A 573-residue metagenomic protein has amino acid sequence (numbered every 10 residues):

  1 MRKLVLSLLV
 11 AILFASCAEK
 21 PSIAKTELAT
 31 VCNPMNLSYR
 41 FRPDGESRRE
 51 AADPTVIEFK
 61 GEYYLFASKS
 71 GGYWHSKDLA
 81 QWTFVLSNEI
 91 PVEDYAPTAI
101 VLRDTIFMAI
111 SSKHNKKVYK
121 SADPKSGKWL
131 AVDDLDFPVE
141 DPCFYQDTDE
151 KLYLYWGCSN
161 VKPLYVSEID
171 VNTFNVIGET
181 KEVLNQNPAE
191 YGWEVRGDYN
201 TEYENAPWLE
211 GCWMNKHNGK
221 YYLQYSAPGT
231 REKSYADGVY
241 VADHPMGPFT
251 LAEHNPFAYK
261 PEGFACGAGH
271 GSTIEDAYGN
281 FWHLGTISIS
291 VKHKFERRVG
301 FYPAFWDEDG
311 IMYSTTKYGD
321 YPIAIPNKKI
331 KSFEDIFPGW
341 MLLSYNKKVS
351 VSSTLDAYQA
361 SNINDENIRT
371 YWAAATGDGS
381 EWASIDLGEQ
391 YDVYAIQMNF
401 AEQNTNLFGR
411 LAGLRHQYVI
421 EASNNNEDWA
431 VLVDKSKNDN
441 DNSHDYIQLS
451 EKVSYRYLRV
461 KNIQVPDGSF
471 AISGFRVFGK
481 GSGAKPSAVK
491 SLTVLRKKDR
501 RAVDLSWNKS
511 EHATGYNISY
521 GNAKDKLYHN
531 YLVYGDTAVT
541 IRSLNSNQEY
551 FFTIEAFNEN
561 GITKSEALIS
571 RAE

Functional and structural regions predicted by a protein language model:
A15-S16: C-terminal motif of bacterial Sec signal peptides marking the signal peptidase cleavage site
K20-E204, K216-G263, Y278, T286-K331 (+1 more regions): Beta-rich carbohydrate-recognition and catalytic domains
Y165-I177, K331-E366: Predominantly extracellular/luminal regions of secreted and cell-surface proteins, especially disulfide-bonded
D365-V431, S443-A488, R496, N508 (+1 more regions): Aromatic, loop-rich ligand-recognition surfaces of beta-strand-rich domains
G379, D439-H444, L532-V539: Short, solvent-exposed loop/turn segments in extracellular or other extracytoplasmic domains
E421-A422, K509-D536: Extracellular low-complexity, O-glycosylation-prone stalks/linkers
F478-H512, S546, N560-E573: Pro/Thr/Ser/Gly-rich low-complexity, intrinsically disordered linker/stalk tracts
I541-I562: Beta-strand-rich modules
